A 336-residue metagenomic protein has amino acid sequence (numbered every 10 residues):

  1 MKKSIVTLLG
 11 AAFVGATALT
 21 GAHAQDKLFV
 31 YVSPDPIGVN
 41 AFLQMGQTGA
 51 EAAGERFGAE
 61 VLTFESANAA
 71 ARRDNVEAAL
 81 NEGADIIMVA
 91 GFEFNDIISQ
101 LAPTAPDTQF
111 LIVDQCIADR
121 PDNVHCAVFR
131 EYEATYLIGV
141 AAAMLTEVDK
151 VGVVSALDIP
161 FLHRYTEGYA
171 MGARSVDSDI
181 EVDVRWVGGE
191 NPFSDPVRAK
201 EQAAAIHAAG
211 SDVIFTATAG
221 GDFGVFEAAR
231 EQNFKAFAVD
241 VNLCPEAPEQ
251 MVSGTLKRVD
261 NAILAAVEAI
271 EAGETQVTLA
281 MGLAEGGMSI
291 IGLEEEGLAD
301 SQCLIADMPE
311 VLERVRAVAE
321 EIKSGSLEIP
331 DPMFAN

Functional and structural regions predicted by a protein language model:
M1-L9: Bacterial N-terminal signal peptides that target proteins for export
S4-I5, G15, D158: Terminal low-complexity, poorly structured segments
L8-A18: Bacterial N-terminal signal peptides
A18-A24: Sec/Tat signal peptide C-region and signal peptidase I cleavage site
A24-N336: A residue-level marker of the well-folded mature domains of exported/periplasmic proteins
